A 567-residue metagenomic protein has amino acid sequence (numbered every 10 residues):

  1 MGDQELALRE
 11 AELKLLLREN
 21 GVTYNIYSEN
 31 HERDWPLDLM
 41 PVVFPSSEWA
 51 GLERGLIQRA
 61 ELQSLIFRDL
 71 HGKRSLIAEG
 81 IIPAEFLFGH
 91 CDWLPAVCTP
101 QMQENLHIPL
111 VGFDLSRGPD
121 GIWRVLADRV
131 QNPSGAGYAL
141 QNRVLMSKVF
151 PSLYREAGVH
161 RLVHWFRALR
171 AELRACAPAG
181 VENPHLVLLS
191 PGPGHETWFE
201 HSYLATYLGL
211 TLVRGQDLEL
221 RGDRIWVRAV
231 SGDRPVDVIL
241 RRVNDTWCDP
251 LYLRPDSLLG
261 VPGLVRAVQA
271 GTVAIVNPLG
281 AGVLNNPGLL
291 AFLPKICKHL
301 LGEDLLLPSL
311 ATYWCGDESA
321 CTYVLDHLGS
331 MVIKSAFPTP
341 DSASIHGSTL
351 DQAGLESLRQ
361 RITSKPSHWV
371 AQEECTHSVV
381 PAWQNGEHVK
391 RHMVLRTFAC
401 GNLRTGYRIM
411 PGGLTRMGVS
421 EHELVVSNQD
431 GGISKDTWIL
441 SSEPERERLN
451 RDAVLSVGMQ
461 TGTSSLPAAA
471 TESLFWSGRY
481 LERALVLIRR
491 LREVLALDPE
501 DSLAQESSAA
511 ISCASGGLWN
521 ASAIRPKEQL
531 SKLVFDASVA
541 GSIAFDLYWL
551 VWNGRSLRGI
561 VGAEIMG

Functional and structural regions predicted by a protein language model:
M1-D3, W49, E53-D69, I81-P83 (+6 more regions): Active-site nucleotide/adenylate-binding loops and adjacent lid/helix of ATP-dependent enzymes
M1-K14: N-terminal amphipathic, basic-rich helices that act as targeting or association modules
G2-Q4, Q103, P109, R117-R124 (+1 more regions): ATP-binding N-terminal substructure of ATP-dependent carboxylate-amine bond-forming enzymes
E19-Q103, G118-D120, V130-L186, G192 (+5 more regions): Alpha-helical transmembrane segments and their helix-helix packing motifs
F88, D92-R124, P235-V238, W314-G329 (+1 more regions): Phosphate-binding site of ATP-dependent enzymes
P109-F113, G121-D128, P184-L186, L208-L210 (+12 more regions): Structural beta-strand/beta-sheet cores of well-ordered domains, especially the beta-sheet scaffolds that support
N132, R155-V163, S190-G194, T211-G215 (+15 more regions): Hydrophobic alpha-helical scaffolding
K148, L210, D245, A270 (+9 more regions): Short, well-ordered loop/turn and helix-capping segments at boundaries between secondary-structure elements and domains
